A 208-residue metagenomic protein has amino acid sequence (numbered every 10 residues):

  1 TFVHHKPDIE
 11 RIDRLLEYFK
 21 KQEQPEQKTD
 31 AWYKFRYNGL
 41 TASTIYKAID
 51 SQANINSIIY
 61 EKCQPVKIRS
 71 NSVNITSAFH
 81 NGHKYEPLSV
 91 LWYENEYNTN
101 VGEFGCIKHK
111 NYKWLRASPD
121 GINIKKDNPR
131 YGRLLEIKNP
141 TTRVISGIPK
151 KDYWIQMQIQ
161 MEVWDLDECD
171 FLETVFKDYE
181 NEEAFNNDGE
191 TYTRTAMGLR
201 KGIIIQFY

Functional and structural regions predicted by a protein language model:
T1-K84, L88, E180, T191-R194 (+1 more regions): Charged, glycine-rich intrinsically disordered N-terminal tails and low-complexity linkers that flank
N95-P119, N123-Y208: Nucleic-acid nuclease catalytic cores
